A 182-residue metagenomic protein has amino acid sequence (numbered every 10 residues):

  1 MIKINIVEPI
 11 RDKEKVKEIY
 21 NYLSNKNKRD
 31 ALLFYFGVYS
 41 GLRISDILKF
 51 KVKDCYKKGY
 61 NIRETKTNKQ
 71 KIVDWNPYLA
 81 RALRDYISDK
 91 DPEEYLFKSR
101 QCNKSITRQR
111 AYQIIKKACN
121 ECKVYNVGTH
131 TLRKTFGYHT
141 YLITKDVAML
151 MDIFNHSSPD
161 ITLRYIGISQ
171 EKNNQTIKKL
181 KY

Functional and structural regions predicted by a protein language model:
M1-Y182: Conserved catalytic core of the tyrosine transesterase superfamily
